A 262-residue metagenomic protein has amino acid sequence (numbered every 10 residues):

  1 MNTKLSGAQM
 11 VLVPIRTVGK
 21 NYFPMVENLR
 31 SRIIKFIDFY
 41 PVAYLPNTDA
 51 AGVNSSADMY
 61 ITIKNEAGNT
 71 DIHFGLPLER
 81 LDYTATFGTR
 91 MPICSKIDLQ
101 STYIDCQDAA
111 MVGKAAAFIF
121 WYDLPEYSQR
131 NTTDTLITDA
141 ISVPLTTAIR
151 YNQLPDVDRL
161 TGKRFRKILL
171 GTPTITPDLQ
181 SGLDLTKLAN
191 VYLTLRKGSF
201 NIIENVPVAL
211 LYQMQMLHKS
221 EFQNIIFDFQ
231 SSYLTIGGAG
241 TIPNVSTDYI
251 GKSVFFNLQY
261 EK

Functional and structural regions predicted by a protein language model:
M1-K262: Beta-strand-centric surfaces of beta-sandwich/beta-rich domains
